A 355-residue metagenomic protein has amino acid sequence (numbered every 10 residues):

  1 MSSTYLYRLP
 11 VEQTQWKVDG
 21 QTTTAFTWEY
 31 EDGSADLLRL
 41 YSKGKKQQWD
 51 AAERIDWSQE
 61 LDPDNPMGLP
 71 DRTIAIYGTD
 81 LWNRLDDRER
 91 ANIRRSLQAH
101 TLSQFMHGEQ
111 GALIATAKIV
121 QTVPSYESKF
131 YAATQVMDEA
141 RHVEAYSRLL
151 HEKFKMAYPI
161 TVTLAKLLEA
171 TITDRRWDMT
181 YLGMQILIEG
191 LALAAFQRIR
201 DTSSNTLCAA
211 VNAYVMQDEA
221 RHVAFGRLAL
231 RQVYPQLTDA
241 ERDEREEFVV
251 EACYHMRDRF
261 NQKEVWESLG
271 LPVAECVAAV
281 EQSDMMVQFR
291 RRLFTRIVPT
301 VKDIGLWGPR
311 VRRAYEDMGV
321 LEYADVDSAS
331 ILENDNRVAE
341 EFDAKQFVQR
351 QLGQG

Functional and structural regions predicted by a protein language model:
M1-A117, Q121-K129, E152-P159, T163 (+3 more regions): Terminal targeting/low-complexity segments that flank the catalytic cores of oxidoreductases
S103-M106, Q110, A133-V136, A140 (+2 more regions): Short amphipathic alpha-helical segments with heptad-repeat character
G108-A115, H142, I188-A195, H222: Amphipathic, well-ordered alpha-helical segments in soluble domains
A115-I119, A133-T134, L193-I199, V211-Y214 (+1 more regions): A structural feature that tracks compact, well-ordered secondary-structure segments with a strong bias toward
S125-K155: Carboxylate/His-rich catalytic cores and anion/metal-binding grooves
R148-A220, E244-H255: Active-site-proximal alpha-helical scaffolds that flank and shape metal-associated catalytic sites
V211, V223-V233, V250: Helix-loop elements that line ligand-binding/catalytic pockets
